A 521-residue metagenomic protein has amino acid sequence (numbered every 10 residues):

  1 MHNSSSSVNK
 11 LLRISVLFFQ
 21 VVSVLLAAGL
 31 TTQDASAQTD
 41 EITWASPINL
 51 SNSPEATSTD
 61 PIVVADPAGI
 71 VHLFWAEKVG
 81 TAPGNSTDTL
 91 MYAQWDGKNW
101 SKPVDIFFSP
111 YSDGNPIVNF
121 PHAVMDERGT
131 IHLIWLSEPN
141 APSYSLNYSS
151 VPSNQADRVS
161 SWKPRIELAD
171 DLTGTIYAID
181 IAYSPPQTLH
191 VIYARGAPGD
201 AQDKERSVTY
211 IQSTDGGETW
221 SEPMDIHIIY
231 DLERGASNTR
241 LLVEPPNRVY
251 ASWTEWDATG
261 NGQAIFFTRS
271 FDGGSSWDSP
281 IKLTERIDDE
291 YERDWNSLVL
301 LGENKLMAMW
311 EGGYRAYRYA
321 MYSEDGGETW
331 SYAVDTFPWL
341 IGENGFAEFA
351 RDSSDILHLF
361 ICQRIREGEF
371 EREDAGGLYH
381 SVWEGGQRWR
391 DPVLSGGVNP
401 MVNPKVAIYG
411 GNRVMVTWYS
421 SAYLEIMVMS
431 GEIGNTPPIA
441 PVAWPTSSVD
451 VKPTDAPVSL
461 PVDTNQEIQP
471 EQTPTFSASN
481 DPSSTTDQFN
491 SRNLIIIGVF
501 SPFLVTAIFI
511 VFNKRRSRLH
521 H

Functional and structural regions predicted by a protein language model:
M1-L12: N-terminal secretory signal peptides that target proteins for export/translocation
L11, S15-F18, I497-P502: Alpha-helical transmembrane segments
S15-G29: Bacterial N-terminal signal peptides
A35-I510: Extracellular, repeat-based ectodomains that mediate carbohydrate processing or recognition
S517-H521: Cytoplasmic C-terminal tails of single-pass
